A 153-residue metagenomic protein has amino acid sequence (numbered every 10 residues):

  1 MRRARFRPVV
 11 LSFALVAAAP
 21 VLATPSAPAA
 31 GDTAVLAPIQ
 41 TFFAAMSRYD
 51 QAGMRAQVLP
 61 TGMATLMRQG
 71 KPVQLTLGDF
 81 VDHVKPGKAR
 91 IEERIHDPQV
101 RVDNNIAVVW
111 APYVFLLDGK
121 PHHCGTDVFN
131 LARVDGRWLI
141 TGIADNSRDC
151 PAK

Functional and structural regions predicted by a protein language model:
M1-R5: N-terminal secretory signal peptides that target proteins for export/translocation
V9-P20: Bacterial N-terminal signal peptides
V21-A52, A56, P60, L75: Short, low-complexity N-terminal intrinsically disordered segments enriched in polar/charged residues
L36-A37, R55-E92: Short solvent-exposed beta->alpha transition segments
Y49, L59, I95, N104-I106 (+1 more regions): Extracytoplasmic
V58-P60, R68, Y113-F115, D127 (+1 more regions): A mature extracytoplasmic/lumenal domain signature
L77-H122: Surface-exposed, charged secondary-structure patches
H123-P151: Short beta-strand edge/turn micro-motifs at domain boundaries
